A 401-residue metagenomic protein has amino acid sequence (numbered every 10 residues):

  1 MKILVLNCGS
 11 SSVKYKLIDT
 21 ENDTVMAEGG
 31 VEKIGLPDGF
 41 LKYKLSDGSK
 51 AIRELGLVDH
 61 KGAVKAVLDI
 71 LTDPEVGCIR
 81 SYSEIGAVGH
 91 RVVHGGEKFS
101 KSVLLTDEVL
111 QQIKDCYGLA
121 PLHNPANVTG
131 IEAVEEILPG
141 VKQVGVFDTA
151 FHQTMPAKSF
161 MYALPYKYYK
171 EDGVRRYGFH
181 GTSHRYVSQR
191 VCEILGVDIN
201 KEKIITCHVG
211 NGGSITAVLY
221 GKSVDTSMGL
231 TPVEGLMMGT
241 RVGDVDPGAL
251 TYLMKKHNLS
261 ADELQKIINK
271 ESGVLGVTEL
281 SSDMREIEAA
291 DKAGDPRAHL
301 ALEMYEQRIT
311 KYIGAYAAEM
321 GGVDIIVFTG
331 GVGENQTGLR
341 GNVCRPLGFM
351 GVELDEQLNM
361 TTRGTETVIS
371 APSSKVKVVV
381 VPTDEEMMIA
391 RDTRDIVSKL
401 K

Functional and structural regions predicted by a protein language model:
M1-G96: N-terminal glycine/serine-rich phosphate-binding loop of ATP-dependent small-molecule kinases, especially carbohydrate
G9, H90-V93, V209, V323 (+1 more regions): Glycine-rich beta-strand-to-loop/alpha-helix junction loops that act as flexible
I70-I85, V191-D198, I313-D324: Phosphate/pyrophosphate-binding loops at sites that engage ATP/ADP/AMP, CoA/4′-phosphopantetheine, polyphosphate
L71, E75-H123, V144, A150-S159: Short beta-strand-loop/turn "lid" adjacent to the catalytic site in phosphate-handling enzymes
F151-K255: Glycine-rich phosphate-binding loop of actin/hexokinase-like ATP-binding domains
L219, V224-H257, K266, G330-T361: Catalytic phosphate/nucleotide-handling subdomain of diverse soluble enzymes
K266, G273-V277, M284-E319: Adenine-nucleotide phosphate-binding core of ATP-dependent small-molecule kinases
H299, E303-E319, D324-V327, G333-K401: Internal helix-turn-beta structural module
